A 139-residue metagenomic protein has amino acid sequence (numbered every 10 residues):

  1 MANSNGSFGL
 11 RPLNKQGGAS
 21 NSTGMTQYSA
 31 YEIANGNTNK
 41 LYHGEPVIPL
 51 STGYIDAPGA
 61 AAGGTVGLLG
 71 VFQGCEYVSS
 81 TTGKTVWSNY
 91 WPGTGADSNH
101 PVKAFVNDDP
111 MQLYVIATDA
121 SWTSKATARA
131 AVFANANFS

Functional and structural regions predicted by a protein language model:
M1-S139: Surface-exposed, low-hydrophobicity beta-strand/loop segments enriched in small/polar/acidic residues
